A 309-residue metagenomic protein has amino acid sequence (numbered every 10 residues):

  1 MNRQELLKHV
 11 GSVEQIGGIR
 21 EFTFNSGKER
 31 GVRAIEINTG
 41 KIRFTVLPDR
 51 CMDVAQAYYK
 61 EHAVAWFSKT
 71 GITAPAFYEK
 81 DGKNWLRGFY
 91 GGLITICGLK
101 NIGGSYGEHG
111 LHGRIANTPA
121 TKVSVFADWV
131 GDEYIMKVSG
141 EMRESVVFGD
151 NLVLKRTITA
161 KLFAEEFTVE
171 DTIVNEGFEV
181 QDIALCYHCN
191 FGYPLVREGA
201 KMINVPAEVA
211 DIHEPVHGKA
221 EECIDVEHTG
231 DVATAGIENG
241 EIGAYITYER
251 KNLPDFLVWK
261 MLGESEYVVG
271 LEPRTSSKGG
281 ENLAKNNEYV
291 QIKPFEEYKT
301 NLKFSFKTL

Functional and structural regions predicted by a protein language model:
M1-T168, V180-D182, F191-L309: Surface-exposed acidic/polar loop and edge beta-strand patches at domain peripheries
C186-H188: An amphipathic, aromatic/His-enriched active-site/gating alpha helix that lines ligand/cofactor pockets
